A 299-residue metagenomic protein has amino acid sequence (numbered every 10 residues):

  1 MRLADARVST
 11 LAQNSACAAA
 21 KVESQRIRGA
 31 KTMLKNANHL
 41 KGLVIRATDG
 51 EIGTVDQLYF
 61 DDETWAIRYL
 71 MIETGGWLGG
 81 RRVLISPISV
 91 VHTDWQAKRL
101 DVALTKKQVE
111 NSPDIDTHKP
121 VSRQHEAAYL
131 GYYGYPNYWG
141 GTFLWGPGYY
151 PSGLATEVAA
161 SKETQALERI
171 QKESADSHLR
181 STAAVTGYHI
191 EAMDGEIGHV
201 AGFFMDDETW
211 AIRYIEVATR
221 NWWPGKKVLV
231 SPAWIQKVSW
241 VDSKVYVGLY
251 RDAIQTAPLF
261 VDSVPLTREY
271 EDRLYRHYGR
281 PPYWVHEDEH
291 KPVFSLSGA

Functional and structural regions predicted by a protein language model:
A6: Substrate/cofactor-recognition hotspot
E23-A299: Peripheral interaction segments used for macromolecular assembly
